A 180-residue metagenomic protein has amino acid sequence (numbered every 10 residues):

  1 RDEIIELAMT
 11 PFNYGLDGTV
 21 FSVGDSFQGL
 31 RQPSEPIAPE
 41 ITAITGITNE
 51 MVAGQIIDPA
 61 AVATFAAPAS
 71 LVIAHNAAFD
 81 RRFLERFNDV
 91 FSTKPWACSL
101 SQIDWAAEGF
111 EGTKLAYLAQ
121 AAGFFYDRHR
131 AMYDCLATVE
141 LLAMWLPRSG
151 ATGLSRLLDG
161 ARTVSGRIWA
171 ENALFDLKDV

Functional and structural regions predicted by a protein language model:
R1, Y14-S22, T45-V180: DEDD superfamily 3′-5′ metal-dependent exonuclease/proofreading module
E3-I5: Short coil-to-beta strand junction motifs in C2/discoidin
L7-P11: Short beta-strand scaffold segments in enzyme catalytic cores
F21-I44: Short, surface-exposed acidic-centric catalytic microdomains
